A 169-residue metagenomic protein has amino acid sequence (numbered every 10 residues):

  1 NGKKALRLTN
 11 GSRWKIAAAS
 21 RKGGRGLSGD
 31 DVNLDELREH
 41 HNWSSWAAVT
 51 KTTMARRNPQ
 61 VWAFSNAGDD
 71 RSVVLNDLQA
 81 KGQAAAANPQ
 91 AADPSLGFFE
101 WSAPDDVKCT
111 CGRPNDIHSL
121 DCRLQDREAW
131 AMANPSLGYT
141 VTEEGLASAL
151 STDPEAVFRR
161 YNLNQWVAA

Functional and structural regions predicted by a protein language model:
N1-D30: Inter-Walker segment of RecA-like/P-loop motor cores
G2-K4, W43-A169: Non-catalytic, compositionally simple segments
R21, E39-H40: Residues immediately C-terminal
G26-L27, N42-S44: Extended hydrophobic-aromatic, low-complexity segments
D31-V32, V61: Hydrophobic beta-strand segments of well-ordered beta-sheets in folded domains
D35-E36: Walker B catalytic acidic pair
